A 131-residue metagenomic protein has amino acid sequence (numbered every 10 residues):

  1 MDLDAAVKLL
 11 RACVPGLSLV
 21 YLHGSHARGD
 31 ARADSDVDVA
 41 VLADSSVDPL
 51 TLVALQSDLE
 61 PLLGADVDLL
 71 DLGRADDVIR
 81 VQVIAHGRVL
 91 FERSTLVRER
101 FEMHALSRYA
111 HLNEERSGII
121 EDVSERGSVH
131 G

Functional and structural regions predicted by a protein language model:
M1-L19, R28-A33, D44-G131: Catalytic core of pol beta-like nucleotidyltransferases
H23-S25: Glycine-rich beta-strand-to-loop/alpha-helix junction loops that act as flexible
D38-V41: Short beta-strand->loop micro-motif that forms the acidic, two-metal-ion catalytic signature in nucleotide-processing
